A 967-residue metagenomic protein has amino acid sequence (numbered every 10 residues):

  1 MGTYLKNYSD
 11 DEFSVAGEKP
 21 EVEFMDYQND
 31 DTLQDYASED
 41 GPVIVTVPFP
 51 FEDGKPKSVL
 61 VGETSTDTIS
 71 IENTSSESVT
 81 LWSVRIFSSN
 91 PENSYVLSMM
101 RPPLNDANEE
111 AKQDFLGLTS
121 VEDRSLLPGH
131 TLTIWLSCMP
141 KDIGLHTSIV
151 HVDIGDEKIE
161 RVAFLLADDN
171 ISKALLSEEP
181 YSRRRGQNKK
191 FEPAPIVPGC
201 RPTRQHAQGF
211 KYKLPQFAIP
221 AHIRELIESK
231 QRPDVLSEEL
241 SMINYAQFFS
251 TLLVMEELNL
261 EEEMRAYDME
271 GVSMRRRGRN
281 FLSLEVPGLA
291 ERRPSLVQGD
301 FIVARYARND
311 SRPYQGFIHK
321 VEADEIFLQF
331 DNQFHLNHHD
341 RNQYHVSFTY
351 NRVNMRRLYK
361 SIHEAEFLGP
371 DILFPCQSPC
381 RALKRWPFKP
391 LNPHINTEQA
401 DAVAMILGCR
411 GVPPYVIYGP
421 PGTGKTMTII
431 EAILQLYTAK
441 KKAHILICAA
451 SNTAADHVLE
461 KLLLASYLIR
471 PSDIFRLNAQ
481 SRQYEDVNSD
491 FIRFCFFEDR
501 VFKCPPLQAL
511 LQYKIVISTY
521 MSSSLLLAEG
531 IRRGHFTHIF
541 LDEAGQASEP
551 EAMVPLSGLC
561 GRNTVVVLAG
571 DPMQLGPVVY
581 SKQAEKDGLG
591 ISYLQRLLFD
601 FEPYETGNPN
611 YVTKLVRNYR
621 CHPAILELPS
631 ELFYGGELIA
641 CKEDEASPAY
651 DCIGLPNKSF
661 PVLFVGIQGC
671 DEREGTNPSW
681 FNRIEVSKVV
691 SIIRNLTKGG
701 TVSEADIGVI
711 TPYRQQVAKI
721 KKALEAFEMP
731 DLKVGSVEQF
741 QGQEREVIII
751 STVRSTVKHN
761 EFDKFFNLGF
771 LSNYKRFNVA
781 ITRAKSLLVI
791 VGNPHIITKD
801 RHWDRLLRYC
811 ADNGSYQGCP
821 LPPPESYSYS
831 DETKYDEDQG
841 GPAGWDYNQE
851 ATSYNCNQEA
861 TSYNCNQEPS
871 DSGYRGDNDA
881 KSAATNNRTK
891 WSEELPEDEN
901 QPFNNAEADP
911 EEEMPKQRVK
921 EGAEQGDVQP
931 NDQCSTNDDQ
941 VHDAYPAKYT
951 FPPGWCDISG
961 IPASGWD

Functional and structural regions predicted by a protein language model:
M1-E261: Feature for long, exposed domains in two main contexts
L116, F327-S518, Y634-G700, A705 (+1 more regions): ASCE P-loop NTPase motor cores of helicases and related translocases
C138-D142, A307-S311, S523, V753-R754: Short, charged beta-turn/beta-strand-edge "cap" motif at the junction between a beta-strand and an adjacent loop
T147, H151, G155, L165-S283 (+6 more regions): Pre-ATPase regulatory/linker segments immediately N-terminal to the P-loop/RecA-like helicase/translocase core
S295, P413, Q508-Q512, L525-T537: Short basic/glycine-enriched coil/helix segment immediately N-terminal to the Walker B
A439-K442, S451, M521-S524, G530-Q849 (+3 more regions): Conserved helicase motor core of SF1/SF2 NTP-dependent helicases
D846-N848, N855-N857, N864-N866, N886-N887 (+1 more regions): Asparagine/serine/threonine-enriched low-complexity, disordered tracts, especially those forming N-linked glycosylation
